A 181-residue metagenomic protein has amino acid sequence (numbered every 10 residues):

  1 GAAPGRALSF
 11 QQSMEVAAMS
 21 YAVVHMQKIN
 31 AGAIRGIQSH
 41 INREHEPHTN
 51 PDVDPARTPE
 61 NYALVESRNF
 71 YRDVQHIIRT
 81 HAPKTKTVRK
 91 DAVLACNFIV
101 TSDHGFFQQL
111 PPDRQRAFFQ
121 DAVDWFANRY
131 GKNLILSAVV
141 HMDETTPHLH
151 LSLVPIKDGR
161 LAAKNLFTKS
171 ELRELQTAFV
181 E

Functional and structural regions predicted by a protein language model:
A2-E181: N-terminal nicking endonuclease/strand-transfer module with a His-rich metal-binding environment and a catalytic Tyr
